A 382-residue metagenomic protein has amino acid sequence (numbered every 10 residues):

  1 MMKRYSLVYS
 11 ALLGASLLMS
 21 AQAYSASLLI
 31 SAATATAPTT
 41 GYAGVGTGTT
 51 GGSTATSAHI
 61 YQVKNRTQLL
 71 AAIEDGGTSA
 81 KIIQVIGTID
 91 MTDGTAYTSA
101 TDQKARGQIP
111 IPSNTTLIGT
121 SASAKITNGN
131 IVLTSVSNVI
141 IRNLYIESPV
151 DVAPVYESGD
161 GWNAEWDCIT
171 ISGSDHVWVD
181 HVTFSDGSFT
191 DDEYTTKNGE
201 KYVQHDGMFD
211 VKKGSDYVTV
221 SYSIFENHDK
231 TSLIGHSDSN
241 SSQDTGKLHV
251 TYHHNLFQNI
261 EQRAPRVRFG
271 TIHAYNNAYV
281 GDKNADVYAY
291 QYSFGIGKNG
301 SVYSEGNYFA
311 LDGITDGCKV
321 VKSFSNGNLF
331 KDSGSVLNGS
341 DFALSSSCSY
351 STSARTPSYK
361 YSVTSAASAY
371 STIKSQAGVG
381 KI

Functional and structural regions predicted by a protein language model:
K3-Q84, I89-Q103, K331-I382: Extracellular "leader-to-stem" segments immediately downstream of a signal peptide or signal-anchor in secreted/lumenal
Q62-E74, S121-S137, G159-V177, V203-S223 (+2 more regions): Generic detector of contiguous secondary-structure segments
T67, G87-I89, S121, Y145 (+1 more regions): A mature extracytoplasmic/lumenal domain signature
L70-S79, Q84, T92-T116, A124-R142 (+1 more regions): Extracellular beta-strand-rich solenoid/capping regions of secreted or surface-exposed proteins that bind or remodel
M91-D102, G107, S148-N163, H181 (+3 more regions): Acidic/polar low-complexity surface segments
T101-I111, G159-C168, K197-F209, K213 (+2 more regions): Glycine-rich, flexible loop segments associated with nucleotide phosphate handling
S113-N114, G119, S137-V150, G173-T190 (+7 more regions): Right-handed parallel beta-helix
R266-I382: Extracellular beta-rich repeat passengers
